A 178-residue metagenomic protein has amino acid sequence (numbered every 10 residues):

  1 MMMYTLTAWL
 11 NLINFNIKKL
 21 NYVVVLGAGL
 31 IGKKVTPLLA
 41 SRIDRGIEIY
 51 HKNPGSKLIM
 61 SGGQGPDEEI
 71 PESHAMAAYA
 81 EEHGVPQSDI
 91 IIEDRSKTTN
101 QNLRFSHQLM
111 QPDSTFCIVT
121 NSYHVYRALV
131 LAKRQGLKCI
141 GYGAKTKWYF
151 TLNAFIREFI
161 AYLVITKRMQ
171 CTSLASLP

Functional and structural regions predicted by a protein language model:
M3-L6, L12-F155: A structural signal for short, hydrophobic/glycine-enriched beta-strand patches
T5, T151-L174: A transmembrane-helix-recognition feature enriched in membrane-embedded lipid enzymes and envelope glyco-/phospholipid
S176-P178: Alpha-helical transmembrane anchor segments
